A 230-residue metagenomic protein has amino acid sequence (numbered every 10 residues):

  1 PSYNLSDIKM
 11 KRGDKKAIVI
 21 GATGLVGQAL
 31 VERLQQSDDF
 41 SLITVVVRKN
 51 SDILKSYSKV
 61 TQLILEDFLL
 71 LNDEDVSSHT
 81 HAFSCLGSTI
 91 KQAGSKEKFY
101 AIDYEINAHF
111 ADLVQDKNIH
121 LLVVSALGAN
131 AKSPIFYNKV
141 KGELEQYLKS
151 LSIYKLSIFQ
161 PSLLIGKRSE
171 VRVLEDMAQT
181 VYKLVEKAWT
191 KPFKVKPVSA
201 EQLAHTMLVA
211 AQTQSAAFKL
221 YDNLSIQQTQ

Functional and structural regions predicted by a protein language model:
P1-K9: N-terminal amphipathic/basic-hydrophobic helices that include classical n-h-c signal peptides and signal-anchor
K16, D39-L42, I119-H120, K155: Residues at the starts of beta-strands that form the adenosine-phosphate
K16-S37: N-terminal Rossmann NAD(P)H-binding glycine-rich loop of SDR-like oxidoreductase domains
A17-I18, K59-H109, L113-D116: NAD(P)H-binding glycine-rich loop region in Rossmannoid oxidoreductase-like domains and their noncatalytic homologs
I20, V46, C85-L86, L121-L127 (+1 more regions): SDR active-site strand-loop-helix element
S41, A131-Q230: Oxidoreductase cofactor-interface core, primarily capturing Rossmann-like NAD(P)-dependent enzymes
V46-D52: Short, polar loop motifs at secondary-structure junctions
K96, A101-L144, S150, Y154-F159: Conserved Rossmann-fold NAD(P)-dependent oxidoreductase catalytic core, especially the SDR/UDP-sugar
